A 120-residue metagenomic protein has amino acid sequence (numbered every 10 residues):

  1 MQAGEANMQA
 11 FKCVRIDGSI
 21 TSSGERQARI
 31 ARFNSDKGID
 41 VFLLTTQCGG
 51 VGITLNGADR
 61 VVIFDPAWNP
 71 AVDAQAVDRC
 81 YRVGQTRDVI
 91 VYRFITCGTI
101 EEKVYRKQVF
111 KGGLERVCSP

Functional and structural regions predicted by a protein language model:
M1-P120: ASCE P-loop NTPase motor core, strongest for the SF2 helicase catalytic module
